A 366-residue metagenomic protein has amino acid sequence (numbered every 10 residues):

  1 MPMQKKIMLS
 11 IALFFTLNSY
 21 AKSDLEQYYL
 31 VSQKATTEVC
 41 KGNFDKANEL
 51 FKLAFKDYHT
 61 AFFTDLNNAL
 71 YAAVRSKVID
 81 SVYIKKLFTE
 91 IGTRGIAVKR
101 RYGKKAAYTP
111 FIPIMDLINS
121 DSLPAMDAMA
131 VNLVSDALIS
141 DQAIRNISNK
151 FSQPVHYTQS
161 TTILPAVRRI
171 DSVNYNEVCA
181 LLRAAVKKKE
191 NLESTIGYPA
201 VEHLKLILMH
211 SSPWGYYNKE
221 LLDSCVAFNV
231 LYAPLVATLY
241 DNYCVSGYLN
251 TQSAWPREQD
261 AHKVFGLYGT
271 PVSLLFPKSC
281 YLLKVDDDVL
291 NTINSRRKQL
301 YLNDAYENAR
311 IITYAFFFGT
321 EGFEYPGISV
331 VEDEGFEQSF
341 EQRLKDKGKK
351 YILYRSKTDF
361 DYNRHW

Functional and structural regions predicted by a protein language model:
M1-Q33: Bacterial Sec-dependent N-terminal signal peptides
M3-K5, A125, V155, G327: Generic low-complexity segments that are intrinsically disordered, proline-rich and/or Lys/Arg-biased
I11-A12, L17, L25, N48 (+4 more regions): Generic intrinsically disordered, low-complexity segments enriched for polar/acidic and small residues
S23-A227: Preference for long, solvent-exposed alpha-helical segments and helix-linker "stalks"
I144-W366: Short beta-strand and adjacent turn/loop elements
